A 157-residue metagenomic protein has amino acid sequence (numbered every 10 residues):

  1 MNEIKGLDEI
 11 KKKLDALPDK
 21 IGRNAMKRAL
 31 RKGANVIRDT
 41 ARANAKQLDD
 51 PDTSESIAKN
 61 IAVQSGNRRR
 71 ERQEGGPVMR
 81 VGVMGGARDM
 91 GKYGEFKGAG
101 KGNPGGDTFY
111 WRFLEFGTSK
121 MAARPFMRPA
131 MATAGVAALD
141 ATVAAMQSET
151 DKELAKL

Functional and structural regions predicted by a protein language model:
M1-N24: N-terminal, Lys/Arg- and Ser/Thr-rich interaction peptides
K12, I21-G117, S148, L154-L157: Short, low-complexity, charged/polar segments at coil/turn and helix-coil boundaries
T108-K156: Lipid-handling modules and contact-site tethers
